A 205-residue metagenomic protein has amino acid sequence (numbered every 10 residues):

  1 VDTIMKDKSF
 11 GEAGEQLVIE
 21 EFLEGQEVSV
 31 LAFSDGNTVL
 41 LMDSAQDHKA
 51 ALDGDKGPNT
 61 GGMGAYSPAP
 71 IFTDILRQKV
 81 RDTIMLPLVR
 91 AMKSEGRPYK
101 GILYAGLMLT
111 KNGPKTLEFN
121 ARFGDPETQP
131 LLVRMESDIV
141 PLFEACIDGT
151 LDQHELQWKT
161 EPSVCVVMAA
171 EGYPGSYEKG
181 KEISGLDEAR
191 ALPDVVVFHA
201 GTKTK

Functional and structural regions predicted by a protein language model:
V1-P130: Internal nucleotide-binding/catalytic subdomain
Q16, L41, S163-C165, D194: A residue-level signal for beta-strand positions that form part of recognition/binding surfaces within mature
R81-L103, N120-L192, H199-T204: Active-site "cap" helix and flanking loop/linker of ATP-utilizing ligase/carboxylase catalytic domains
